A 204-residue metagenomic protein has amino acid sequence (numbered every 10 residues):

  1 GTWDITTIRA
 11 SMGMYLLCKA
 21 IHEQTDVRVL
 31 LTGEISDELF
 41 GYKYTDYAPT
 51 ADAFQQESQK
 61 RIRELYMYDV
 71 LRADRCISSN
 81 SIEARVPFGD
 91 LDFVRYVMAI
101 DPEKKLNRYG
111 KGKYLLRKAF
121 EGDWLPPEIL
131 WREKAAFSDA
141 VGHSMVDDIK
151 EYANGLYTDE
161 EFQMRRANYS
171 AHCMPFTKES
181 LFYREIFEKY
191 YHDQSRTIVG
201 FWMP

Functional and structural regions predicted by a protein language model:
G1-L16, A20-Q24, V29, L71: Cysteine-dependent PTP/DSP-like catalytic domain, specifically the C-terminal lobe
D26-T32, Y44, A51-P204: Adenosyl-5′-phosphate
I35: Flexible loop residues that form catalytic and substrate-binding hotspots at small-molecule/glycan-binding clefts
E38-Y42: Short catalytic/ligand-binding loop motif for oxyanion handling, primarily in non-cytosolic enzymes, centered on
